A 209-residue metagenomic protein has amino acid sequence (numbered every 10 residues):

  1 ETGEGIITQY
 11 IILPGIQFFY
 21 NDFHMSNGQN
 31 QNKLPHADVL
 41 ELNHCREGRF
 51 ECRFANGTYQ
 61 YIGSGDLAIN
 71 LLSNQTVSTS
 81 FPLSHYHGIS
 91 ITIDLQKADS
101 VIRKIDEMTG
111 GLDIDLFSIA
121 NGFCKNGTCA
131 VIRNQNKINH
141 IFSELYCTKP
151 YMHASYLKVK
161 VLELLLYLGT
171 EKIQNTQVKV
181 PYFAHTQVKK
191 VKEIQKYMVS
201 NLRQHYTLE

Functional and structural regions predicted by a protein language model:
E1, G57-T58: N-terminal accessory interaction module
E1-A37: N-terminal low-complexity or simple alpha-helical regulatory segments that function as activation/interaction modules
Y10-I11, Q31-H36, N43-H44, E51 (+1 more regions): Short, charge-rich binding segments
I16, H36-G57, G65-L67, D94-L95: Glycine- and acidic-residue-biased ligand/ion/polar-headgroup-sensing regions
N21, Q31-L34, C52-G57, R103: Short, conserved acidic/polar surface loops in the N-terminal third of protein domains
D22-H24, N43-C45, T92, V199: Residue-level recognition of well-ordered beta-strand positions that form the cores of beta-sheet-rich folds across
R53, I62-A184, V191: Alpha-helical bundle regulatory/interaction domains
L166-Q174, E193, Y197-E209: Basic/polar phosphate-binding segments, predominantly the helix-turn-helix DNA-binding elements of transcriptional
